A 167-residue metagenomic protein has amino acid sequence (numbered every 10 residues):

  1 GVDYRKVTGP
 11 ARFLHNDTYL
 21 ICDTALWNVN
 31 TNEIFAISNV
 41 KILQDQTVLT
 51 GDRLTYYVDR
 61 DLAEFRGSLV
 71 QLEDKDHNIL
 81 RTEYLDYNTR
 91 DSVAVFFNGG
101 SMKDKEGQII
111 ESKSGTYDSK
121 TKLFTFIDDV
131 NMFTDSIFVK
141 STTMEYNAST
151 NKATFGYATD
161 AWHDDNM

Functional and structural regions predicted by a protein language model:
G1-M167: Structural signature for solvent-exposed beta-strand/loop edge elements and short helix-capping sites, enriched
